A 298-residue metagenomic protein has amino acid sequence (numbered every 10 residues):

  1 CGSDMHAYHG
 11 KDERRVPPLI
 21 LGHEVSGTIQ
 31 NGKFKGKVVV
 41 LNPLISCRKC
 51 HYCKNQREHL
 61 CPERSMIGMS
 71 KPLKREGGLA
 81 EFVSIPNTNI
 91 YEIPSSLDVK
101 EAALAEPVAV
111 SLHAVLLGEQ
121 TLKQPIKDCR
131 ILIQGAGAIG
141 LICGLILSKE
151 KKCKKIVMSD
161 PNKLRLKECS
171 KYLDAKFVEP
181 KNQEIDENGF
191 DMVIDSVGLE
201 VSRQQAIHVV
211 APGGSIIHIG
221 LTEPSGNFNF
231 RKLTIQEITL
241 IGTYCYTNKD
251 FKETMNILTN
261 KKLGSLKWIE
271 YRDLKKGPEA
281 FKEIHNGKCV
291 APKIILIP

Functional and structural regions predicted by a protein language model:
K11-K54, P94-S96: Glycine-rich beta-strand-centered segment in the early N-terminal region that forms part of a ligand/cofactor-binding
V40, I194, I217: N-terminal Rossmann-like NAD(P) cofactor-binding module of classical short-chain dehydrogenase/reductase
K49-Q134: NAD(P)H dinucleotide-binding glycine-rich loop of Rossmann-like/cofactor-binding domains, especially the beta1-alpha1
L97-P180: Mid-domain Rossmann-like dinucleotide-binding core that forms the NAD(H)/NADP(H) cofactor-binding site
K176-N182, Y271-K276: Short acidic-hydrophobic, aromatic-tinged amphipathic segments that line or gate anion-handling sites
E184-V193: A short acidic, Gly/Pro-enriched loop at the edge of an enzyme's catalytic core that lines a small-molecule cofactor
E200-N260, I297-P298: Glycine-rich phosphate-binding loop and adjacent beta-alpha segment of Rossmann(oid) nucleotide-cofactor-binding
Q204, N248, K252-P298: C-terminal hydrophobic helical "lid"/dimerization subdomain of Rossmann-like NAD(P)H-dependent oxidoreductases
